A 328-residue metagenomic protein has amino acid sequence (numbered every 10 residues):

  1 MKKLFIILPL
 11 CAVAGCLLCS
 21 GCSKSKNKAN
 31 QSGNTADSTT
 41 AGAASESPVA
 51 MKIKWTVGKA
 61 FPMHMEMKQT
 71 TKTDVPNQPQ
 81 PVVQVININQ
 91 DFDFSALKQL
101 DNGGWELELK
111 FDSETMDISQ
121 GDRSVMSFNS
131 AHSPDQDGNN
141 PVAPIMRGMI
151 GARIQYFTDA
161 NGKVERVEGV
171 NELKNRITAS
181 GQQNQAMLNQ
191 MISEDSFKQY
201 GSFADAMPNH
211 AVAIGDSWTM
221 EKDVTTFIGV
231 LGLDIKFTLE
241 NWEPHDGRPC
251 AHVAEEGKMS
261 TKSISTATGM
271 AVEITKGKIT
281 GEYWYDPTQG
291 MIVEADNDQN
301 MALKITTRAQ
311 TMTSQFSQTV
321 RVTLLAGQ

Functional and structural regions predicted by a protein language model:
M1-P9: Bacterial N-terminal signal peptides that target proteins for export
L10-C16: Core hydrophobic alpha-helical transmembrane segments of single-pass membrane proteins
L18-G21: C-terminal motif of bacterial Sec signal peptides marking the signal peptidase cleavage site
K24-Q328: Signature of exported/secreted
